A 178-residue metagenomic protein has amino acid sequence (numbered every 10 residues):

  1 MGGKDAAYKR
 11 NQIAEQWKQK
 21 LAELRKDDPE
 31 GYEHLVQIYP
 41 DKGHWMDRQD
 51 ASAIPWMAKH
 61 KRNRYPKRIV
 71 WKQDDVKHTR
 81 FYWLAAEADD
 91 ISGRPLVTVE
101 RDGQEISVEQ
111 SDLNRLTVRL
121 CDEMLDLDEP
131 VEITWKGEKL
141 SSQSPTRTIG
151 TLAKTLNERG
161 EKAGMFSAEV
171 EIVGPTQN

Functional and structural regions predicted by a protein language model:
G2-Q12, H44: Acidic catalytic loop of the alpha/beta-hydrolase fold
E15-N178: Alpha/beta-hydrolase-fold serine-hydrolase catalytic core, especially in secreted/extracellular enzymes
